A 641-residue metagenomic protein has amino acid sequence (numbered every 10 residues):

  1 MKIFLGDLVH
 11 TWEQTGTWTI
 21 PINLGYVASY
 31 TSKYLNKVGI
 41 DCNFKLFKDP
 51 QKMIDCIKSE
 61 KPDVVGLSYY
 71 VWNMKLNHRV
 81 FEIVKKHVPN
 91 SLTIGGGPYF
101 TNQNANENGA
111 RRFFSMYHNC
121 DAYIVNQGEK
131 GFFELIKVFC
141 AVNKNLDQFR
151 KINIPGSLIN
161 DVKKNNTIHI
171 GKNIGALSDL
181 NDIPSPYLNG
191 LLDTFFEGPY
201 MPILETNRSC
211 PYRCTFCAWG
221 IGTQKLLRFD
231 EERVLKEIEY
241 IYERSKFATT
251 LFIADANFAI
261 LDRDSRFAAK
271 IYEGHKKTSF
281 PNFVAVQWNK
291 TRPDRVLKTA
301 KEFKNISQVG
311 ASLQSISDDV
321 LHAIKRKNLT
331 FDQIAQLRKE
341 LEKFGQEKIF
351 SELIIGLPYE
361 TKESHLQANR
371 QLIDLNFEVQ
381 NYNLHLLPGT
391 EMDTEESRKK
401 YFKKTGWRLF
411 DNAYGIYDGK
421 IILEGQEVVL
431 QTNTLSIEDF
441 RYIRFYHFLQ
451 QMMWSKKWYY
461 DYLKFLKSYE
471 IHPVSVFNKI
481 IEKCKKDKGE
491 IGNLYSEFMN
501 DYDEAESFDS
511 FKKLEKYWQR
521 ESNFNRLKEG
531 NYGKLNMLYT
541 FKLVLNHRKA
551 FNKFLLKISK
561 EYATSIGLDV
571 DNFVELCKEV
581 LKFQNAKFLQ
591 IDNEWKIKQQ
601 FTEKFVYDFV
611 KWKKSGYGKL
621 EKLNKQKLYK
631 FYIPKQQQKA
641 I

Functional and structural regions predicted by a protein language model:
K2-L5, I57-K58, D63, V162 (+1 more regions): Radical SAM enzyme core and accessory elements
K2-T15: Nucleotide-activated donor-dependent transferases that construct or modify glycoconjugates
W12-G25: Glycine- and acidic-residue-enriched helix-capping/strand-helix junction motifs
G25-I40: Short helix-loop-beta junction
V27, M53-C56, L76, V80-V84 (+6 more regions): A general structural detector for well-ordered alpha-helical segments in enzyme core domains, enriched
I40-I174: Glycine-rich beta-alpha loop elements in corrinoid/cobalamin-binding modules across cobalamin-dependent enzymes
P62, V80, C120, R228 (+3 more regions): A structural motif corresponding to the C-terminal lobe/cap of the Radical SAM core domain
T167, L177-K343, I355: Radical SAM [4Fe-4S] cluster-binding motif and immediate context
